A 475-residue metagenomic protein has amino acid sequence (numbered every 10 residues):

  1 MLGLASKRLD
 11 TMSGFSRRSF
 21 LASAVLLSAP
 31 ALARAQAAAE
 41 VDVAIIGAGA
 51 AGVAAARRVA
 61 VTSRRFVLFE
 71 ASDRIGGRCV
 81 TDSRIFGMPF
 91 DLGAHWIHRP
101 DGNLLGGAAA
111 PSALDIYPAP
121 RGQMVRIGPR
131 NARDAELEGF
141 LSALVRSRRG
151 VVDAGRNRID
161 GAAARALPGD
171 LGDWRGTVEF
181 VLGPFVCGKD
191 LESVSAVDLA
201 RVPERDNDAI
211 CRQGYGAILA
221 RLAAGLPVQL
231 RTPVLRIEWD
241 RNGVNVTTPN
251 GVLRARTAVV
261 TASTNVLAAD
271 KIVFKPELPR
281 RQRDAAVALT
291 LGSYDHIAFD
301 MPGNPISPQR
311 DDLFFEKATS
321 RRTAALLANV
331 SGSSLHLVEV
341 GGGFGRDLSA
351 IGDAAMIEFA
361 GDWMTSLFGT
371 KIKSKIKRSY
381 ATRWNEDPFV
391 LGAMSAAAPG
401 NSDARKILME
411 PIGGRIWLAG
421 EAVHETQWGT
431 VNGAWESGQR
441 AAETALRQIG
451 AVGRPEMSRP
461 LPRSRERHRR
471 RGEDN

Functional and structural regions predicted by a protein language model:
G3-G14, L21-N475: FAD-dinucleotide binding site
